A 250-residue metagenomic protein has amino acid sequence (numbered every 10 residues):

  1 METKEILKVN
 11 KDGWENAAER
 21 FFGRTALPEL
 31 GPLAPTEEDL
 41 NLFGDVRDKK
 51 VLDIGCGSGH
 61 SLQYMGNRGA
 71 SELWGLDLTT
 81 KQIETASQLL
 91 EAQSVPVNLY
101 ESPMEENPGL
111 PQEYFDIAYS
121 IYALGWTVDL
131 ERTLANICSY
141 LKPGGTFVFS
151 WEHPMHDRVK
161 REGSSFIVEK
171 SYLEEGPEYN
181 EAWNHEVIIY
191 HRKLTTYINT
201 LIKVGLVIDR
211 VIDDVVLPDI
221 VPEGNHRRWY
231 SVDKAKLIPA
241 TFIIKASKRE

Functional and structural regions predicted by a protein language model:
M1-R47, H60-Y64: Conserved class I S-adenosyl-L-methionine
L52-I54, S58-N107: Class I SAM-dependent methyltransferase SAM/SAH-binding core
P108-I117: A short acidic, Gly/Pro-enriched loop at the edge of an enzyme's catalytic core that lines a small-molecule cofactor
D116-E131: A short SAM/SAH-binding and catalytic strip from SAM-dependent methyltransferases
E131-T146: A short glycine-rich, Lys/Arg-flanked "PGG" loop and its adjoining helix->strand segment in the class I
T146-P177: Conserved class I S-adenosyl-L-methionine
I188-V211: Short alpha-helix
V204-L206, R227-E250: Core SAM-dependent methyltransferase catalytic element
